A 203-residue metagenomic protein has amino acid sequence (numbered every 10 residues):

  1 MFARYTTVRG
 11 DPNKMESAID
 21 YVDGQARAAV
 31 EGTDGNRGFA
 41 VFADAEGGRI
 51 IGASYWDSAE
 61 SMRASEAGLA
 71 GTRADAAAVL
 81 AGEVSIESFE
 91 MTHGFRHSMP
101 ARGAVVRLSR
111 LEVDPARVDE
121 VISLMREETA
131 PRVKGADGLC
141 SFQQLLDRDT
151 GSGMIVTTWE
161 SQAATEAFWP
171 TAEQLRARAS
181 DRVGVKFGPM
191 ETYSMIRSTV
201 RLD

Functional and structural regions predicted by a protein language model:
M1-I51, D57-M154, T158-D203: Short S/T/G/P-rich N-terminal loop/turn motif that feeds into the first structured element of a domain
